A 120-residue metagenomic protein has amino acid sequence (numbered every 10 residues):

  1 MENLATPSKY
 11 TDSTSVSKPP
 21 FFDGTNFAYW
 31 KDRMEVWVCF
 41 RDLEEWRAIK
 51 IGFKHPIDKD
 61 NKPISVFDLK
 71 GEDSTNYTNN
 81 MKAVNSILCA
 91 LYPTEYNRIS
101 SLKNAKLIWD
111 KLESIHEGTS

Functional and structural regions predicted by a protein language model:
M1-S120: N-terminal Lys/Arg-enriched interaction segments
